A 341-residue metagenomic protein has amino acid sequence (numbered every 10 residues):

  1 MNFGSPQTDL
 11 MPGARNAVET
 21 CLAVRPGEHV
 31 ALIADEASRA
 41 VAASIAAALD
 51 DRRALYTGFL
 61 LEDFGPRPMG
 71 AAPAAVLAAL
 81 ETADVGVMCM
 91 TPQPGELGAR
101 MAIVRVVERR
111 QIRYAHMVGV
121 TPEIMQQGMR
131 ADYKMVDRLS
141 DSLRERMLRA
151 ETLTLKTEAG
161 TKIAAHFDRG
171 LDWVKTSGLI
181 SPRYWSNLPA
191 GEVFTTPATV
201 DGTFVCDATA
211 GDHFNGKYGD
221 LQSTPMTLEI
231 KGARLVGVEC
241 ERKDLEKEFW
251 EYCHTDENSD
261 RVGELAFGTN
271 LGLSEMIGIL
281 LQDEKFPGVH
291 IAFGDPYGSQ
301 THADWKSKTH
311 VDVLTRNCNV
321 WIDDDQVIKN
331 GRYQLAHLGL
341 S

Functional and structural regions predicted by a protein language model:
M1-S223, W321-S341: Active-site bordering "gate/hinge" segments that shape substrate access to catalytic or cofactor-binding pockets
T154, A164, T203-V205, T227-E229 (+3 more regions): Structured core elements
D172, G211-H213, G272-S274, G298-S299: Short, acidic Gly/Pro/Ser/Thr-rich loop/turn segments
L221-Q222, G237-F293, S299-Q300: Dual-mode signal for accessory low-complexity, basic/Gly-rich regions
Q222-T224, V313-L314: Short, small/polar residue-rich loop motifs at catalytic or cofactor-binding pockets
T224-E239, N319-V320: Active-site and channel-lining beta-strand-loop segments that bind or position nucleotide-derived/phosphorylated
G278, D283-G331, H337-L340: Internal helix-turn-beta structural module
